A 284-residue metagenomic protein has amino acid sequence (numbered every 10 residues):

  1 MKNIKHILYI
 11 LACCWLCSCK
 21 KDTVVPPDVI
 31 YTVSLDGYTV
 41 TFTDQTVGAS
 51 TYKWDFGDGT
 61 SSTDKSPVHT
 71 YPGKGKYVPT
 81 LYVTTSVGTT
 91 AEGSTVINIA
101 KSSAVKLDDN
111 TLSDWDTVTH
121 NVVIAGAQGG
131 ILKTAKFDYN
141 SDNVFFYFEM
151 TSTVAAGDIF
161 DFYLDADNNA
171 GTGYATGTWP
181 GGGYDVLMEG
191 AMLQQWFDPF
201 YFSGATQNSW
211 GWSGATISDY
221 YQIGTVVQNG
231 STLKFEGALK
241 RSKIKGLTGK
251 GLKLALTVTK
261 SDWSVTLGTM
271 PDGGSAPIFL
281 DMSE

Functional and structural regions predicted by a protein language model:
M1-I30: Bacterial Sec-dependent N-terminal signal peptides
C19-K106: Extracellular/lumenal mature domains of secreted and surface-exposed proteins
Y52, S152-A156, T172, I244-T248: A short beta-turn/strand-edge loop motif at beta-sheet boundaries
V96-N143, E149-A155, N168, A175-W179 (+3 more regions): Order/disorder boundary and secretion-linked terminal/linker segments
N110, N143-T151, F162, L233-K240: Short, well-ordered beta-strand segments enriched in hydrophobic/aromatic residues
A156-D165, G173: Beta-strand acidic-aromatic groove motif in beta-rich domains, primarily in extracellular
M188-N229: Glycine-aromatic-enriched beta-strand/loop faces of beta-sandwich-type recognition domains, especially lectin-like
N229-G273: Ser/Thr/Pro-rich, low-complexity mucin-like regions that serve as glycosylated stalks/linkers or repetitive adhesive
